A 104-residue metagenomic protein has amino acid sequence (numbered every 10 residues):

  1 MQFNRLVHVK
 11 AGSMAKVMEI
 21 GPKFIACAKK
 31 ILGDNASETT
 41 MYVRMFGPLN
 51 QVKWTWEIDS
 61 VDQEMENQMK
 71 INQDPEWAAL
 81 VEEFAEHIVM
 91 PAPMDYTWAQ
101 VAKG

Functional and structural regions predicted by a protein language model:
M1-V9, T39-N72: Short, well-ordered beta-strand segments in beta-rich or mixed alpha/beta enzyme and ligand-binding folds
H8-K10, A85, Q100-V101: Preference for well-ordered, secondary-structure-rich cores of eukaryotic proteins
V9-I20: Short, surface-exposed ligand-recognition loops at beta-strand->loop->(often short) alpha-helix junctions that present
S13-A15, D62-E64, G104: Residue-level signal for secondary-structure boundary sites
P22-T39, E57-D95: An amphipathic, aromatic/His-enriched active-site/gating alpha helix that lines ligand/cofactor pockets
M45, M90-G104: Long, low-complexity, Ser/Thr/Gly/Pro-rich intrinsically disordered segments that act as flexible linkers and assembly
